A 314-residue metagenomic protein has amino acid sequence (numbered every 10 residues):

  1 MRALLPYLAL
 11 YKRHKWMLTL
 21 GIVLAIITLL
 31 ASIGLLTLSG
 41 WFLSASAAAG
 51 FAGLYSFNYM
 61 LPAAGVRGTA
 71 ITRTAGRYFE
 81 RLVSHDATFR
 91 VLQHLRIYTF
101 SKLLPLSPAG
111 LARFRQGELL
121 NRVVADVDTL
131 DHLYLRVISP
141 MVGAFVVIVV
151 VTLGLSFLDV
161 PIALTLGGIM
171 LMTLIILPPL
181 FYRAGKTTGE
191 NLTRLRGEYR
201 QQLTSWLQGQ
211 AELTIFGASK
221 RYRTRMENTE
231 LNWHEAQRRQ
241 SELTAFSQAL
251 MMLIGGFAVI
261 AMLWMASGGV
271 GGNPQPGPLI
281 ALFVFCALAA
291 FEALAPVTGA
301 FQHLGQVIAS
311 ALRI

Functional and structural regions predicted by a protein language model:
M1-S32, G50, E80, S84 (+6 more regions): Membrane-integrated ABC transporters
R2, M17-I22, P62-V66, H132-L133 (+2 more regions): Hydrophobic alpha-helix/TM-entry signal in multi-pass membrane transporters
L8-K15, P108, A125-Y134, I138 (+2 more regions): An intracellular "coupling" helix at the cytosolic face of ABC transporter transmembrane type-1 domains
M17-V23, I27-T28, S32, A48-L92 (+1 more regions): Transmembrane-helix motif of ABC transporter permease domains
V23-A48, T69-T72, V142-Y182, R238-V284 (+1 more regions): A hydrophobic transmembrane-helix motif
S39, R67-A112, Q116, L135 (+3 more regions): Juxtamembrane helix-loop junctions of ABC transporter transmembrane domains
L104-V147: Juxtamembrane loop-to-helix connectors within ABC transporter transmembrane domains
T214-A218, E242, A290-I314: Cytosolic ends of transmembrane helices, especially the final helix of ABC transmembrane type-1 domains
